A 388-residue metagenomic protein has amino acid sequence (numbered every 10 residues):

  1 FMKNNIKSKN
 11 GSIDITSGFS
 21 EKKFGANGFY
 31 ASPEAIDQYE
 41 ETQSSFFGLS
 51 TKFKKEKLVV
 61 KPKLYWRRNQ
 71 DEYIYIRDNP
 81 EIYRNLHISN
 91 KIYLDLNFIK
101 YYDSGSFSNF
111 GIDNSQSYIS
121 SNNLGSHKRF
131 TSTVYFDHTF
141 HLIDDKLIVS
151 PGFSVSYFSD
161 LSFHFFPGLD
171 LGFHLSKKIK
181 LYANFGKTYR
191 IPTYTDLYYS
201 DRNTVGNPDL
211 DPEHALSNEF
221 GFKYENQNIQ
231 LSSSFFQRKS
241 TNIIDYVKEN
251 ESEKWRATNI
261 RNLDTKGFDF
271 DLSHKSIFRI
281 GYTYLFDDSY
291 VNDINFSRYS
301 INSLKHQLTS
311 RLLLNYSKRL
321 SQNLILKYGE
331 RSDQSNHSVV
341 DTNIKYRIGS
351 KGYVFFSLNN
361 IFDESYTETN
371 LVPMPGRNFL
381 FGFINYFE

Functional and structural regions predicted by a protein language model:
N5-S8, A183, F220, L272 (+1 more regions): Conserved C-terminal beta-signal and adjacent last beta-strands/turns of outer-membrane beta-barrel proteins
N5-S8, T51-K55, I88, F98-Y102 (+14 more regions): Residue-level signature of outer-membrane beta-barrel architecture
S8-N10, F19-K23, K55, W66-Q70 (+12 more regions): Transmembrane beta-strands of outer-membrane beta-barrel pores
N10-I15, K23, K57-V60, S104-S108 (+6 more regions): Repeated loop/turn-to-beta-strand initiation elements of outer-membrane beta-barrel proteins
G11-K91: Flexible loop and strand-edge segments within Gram-negative outer membrane beta-barrel domains
S32-K54, K180, N184-T241, K248-K275 (+2 more regions): Outer-membrane beta-barrel signature, preferentially recognizing the C-terminal barrel domain of Gram-negative
L64-W66, F107-S115, N122-S159, H164-G168 (+1 more regions): Surface-exposed extracellular loop regions of Gram-negative outer-membrane beta-barrel proteins
S104, S108-N109, I143, Q237-K239 (+2 more regions): Gram-negative outer-membrane beta-barrel transporters
